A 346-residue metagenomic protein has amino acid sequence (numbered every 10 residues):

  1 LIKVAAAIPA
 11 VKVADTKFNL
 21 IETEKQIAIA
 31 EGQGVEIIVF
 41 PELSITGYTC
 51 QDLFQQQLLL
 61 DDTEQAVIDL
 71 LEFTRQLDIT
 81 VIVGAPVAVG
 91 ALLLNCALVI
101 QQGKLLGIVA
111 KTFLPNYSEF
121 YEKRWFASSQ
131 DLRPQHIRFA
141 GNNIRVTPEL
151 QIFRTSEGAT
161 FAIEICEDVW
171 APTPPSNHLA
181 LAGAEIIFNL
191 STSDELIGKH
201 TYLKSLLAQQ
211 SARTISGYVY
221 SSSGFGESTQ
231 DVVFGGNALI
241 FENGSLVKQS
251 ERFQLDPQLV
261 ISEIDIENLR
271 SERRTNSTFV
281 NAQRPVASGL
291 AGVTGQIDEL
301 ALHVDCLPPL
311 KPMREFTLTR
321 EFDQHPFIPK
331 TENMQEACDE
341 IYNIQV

Functional and structural regions predicted by a protein language model:
L1-V346: Enzyme catalytic cores with a strong preference for nitrogen-chemistry domains
